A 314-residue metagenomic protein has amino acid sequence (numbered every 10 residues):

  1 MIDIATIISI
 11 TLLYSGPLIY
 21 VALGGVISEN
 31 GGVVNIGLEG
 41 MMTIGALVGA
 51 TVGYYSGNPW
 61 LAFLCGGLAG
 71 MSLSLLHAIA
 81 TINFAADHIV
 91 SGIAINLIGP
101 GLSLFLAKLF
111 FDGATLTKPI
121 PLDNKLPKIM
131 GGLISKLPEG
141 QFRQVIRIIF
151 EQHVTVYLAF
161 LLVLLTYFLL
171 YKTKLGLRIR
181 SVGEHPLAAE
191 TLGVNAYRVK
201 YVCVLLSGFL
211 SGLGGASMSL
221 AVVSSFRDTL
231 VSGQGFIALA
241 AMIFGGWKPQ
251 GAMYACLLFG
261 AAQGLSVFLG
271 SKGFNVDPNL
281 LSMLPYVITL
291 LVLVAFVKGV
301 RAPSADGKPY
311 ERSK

Functional and structural regions predicted by a protein language model:
M1-V21, V34, V48, Y55-L61: Membrane-interfacial amphipathic/re-entrant helices at transmembrane-helix boundaries
I8-T11, G40, W60-L68, V90-I93 (+4 more regions): Hydrophobic alpha-helical transmembrane segments
Y14, V21-A22, A46-A50, P100-G101 (+5 more regions): Hydrophobic core segments of alpha-helical transmembrane domains in multi-pass membrane transport and ion-translocation
G57-L102, Q263: Alpha-helical transmembrane segments within multi-pass membrane transporters and channels
P100-Y171, F274-L281, V300, G307-K314: Transmembrane helix-bundle core of multi-pass membrane transporters and related energy-transducing complexes
R147-F226, P249-Q250, Y254: Helix-loop-helix "hairpin" substructures at the membrane interface of multi-pass membrane proteins
E184-T191, N195-R198, L269-K314: Cytosolic-side transmembrane-helix boundaries in multi-pass membrane proteins
S211, A221-Y286: Transmembrane alpha-helical segments in multi-pass inner-membrane proteins
